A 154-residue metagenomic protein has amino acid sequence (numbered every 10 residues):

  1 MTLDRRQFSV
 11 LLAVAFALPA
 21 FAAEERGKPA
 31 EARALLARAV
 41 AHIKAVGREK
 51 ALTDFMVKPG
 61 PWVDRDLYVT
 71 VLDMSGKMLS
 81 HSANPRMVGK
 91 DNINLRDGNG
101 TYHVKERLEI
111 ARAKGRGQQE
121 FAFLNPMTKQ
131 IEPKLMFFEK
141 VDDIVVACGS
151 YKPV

Functional and structural regions predicted by a protein language model:
T2-L3, F8-L11, F21-V154: N-terminal membrane-sensor/transducer module of prokaryotic signaling receptors
F16-A20: Hydrophobic membrane-targeting signal helices
